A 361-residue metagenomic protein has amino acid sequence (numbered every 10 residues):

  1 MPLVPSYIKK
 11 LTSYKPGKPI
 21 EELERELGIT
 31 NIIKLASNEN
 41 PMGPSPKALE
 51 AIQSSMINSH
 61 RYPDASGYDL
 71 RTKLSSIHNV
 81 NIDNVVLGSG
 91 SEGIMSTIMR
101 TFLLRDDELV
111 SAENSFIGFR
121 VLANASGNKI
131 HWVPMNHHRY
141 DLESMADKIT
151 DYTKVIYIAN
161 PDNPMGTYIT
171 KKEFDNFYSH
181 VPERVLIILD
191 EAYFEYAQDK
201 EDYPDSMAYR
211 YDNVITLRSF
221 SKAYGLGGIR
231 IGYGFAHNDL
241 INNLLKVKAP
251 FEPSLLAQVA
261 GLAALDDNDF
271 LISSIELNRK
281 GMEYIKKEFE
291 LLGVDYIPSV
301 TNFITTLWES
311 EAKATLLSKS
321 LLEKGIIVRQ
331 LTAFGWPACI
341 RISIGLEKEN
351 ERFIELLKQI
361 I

Functional and structural regions predicted by a protein language model:
M1-R61: N-terminal "arm"/small-domain region of PLP-dependent enzymes with the aminotransferase-like
N31, N81-V85, R105-E108, Y152 (+4 more regions): Short acidic capping loops at alpha-helix termini that bridge into adjacent secondary structure
S45, S66, N213-I297: PLP-dependent aminotransferase class I/II
H60, A65-E108: Phosphate-binding glycine-rich loop
T101-I158: PLP-dependent aminotransferase-like
N124, L142-D151, P164-I187, E191-A223: Active-site pre-lysine segment of PLP-dependent enzymes
K172, K319-K324, R329, A333-I361: PLP-dependent enzyme catalytic core of the Aspartate aminotransferase-like
L291-K324, I340: Conserved PLP-binding catalytic core of the aspartate aminotransferase-like
